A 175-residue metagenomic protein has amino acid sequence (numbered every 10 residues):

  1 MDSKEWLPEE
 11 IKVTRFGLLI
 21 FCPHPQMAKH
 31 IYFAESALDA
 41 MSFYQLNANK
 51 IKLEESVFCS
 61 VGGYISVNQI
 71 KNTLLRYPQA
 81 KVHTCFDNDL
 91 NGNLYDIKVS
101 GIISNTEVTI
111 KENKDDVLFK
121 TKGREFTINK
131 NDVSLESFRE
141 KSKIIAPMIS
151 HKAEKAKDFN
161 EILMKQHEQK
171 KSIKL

Functional and structural regions predicted by a protein language model:
M1-L75: Phosphate-handling DNA/RNA-contact segment within nucleic-acid enzymes
K52-L175: TOPRIM fold recognition
